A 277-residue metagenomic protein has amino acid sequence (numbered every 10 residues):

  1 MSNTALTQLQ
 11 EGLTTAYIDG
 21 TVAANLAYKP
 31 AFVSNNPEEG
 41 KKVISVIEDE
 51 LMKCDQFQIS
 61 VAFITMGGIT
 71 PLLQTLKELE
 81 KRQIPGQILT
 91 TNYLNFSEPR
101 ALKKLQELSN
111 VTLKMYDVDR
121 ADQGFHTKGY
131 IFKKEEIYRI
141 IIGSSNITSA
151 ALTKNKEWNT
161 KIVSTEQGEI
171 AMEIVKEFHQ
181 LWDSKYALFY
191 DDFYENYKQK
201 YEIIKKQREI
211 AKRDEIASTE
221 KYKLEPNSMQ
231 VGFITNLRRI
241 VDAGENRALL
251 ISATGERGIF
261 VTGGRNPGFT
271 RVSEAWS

Functional and structural regions predicted by a protein language model:
M1-G244, E274: PLD/PLD-like phosphodiesterase catalytic module centered on the HKD motif
V61, A243-P267, V272: Walker A/P-loop
